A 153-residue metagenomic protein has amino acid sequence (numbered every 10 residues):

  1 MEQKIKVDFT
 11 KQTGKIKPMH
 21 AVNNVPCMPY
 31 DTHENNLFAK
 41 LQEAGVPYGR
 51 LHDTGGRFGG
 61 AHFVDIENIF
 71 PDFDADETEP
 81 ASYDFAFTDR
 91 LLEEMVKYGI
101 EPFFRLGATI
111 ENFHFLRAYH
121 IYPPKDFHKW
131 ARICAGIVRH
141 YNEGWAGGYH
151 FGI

Functional and structural regions predicted by a protein language model:
M1-F115, Y119-I153: Non-catalytic accessory regions flanking glycosidase/transglycosidase catalytic cores in CAZymes
